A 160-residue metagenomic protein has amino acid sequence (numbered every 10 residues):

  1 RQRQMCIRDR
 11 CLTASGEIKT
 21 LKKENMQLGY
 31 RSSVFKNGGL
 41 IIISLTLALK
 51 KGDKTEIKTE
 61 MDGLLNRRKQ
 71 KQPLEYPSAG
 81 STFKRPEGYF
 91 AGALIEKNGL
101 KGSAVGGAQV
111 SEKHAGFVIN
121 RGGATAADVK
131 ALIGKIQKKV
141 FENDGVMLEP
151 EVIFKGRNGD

Functional and structural regions predicted by a protein language model:
Q2-I7: Short, small-residue-biased leader/transition segments that mark boundaries at the very start of proteins
T13-G134, K138-K139, N143-D160: Phosphate/pyrophosphate- and phosphate-bearing ligand-binding catalytic cores of soluble enzymes
